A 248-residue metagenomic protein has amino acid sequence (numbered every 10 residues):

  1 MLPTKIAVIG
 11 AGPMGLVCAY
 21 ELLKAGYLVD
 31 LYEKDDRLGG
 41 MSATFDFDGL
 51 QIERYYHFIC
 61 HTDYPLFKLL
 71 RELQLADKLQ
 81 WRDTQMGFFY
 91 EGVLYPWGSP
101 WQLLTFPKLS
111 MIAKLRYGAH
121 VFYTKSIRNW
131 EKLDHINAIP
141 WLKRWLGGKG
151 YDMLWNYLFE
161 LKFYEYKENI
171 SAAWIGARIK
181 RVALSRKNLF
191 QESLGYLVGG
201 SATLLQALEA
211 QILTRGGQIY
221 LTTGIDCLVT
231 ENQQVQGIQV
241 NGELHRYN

Functional and structural regions predicted by a protein language model:
T4-L31: N-terminal Rossmann-like FAD-binding beta1-loop-alpha1 element of flavoenzymes
P13, T222-D226, G242: Conserved SAM/SAH-binding loop
L23-F47: Glycine-rich FAD pyrophosphate-binding loop
F45-E53, R186-L189: Short glycine/proline- and charge-enriched loop/turn segments that cap or connect secondary-structure elements
D48-W130, Y157: Dinucleotide-binding Rossmann-like beta1-alpha1 core, especially the glycine-rich loop that anchors the ADP
A119-L228: Active-site/ligand-binding neighborhood in enzyme catalytic cores
V229-Q236: A short, glycine/Asx- and small/polar-enriched loop/turn that sits immediately N-terminal to a beta-strand
N241-N248: Core beta-strand elements of the Rossmann-like FAD/NAD(P) dinucleotide-binding domain in flavoenzyme oxidoreductases
